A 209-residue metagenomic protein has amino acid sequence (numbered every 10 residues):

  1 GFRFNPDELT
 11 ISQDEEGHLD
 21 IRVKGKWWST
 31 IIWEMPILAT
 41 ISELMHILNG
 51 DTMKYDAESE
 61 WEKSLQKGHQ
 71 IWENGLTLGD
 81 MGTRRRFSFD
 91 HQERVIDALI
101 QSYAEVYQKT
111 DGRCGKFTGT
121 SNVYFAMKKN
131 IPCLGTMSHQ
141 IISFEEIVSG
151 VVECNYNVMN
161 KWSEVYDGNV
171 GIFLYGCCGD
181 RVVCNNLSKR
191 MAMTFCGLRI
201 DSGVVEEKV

Functional and structural regions predicted by a protein language model:
G1-V158, S163-E164: Ordered alpha/beta subdomains of enzyme catalytic regions
P132-V209: Glycine-rich phosphate/ribose-binding loops and adjacent secondary-structure elements that form binding surfaces
